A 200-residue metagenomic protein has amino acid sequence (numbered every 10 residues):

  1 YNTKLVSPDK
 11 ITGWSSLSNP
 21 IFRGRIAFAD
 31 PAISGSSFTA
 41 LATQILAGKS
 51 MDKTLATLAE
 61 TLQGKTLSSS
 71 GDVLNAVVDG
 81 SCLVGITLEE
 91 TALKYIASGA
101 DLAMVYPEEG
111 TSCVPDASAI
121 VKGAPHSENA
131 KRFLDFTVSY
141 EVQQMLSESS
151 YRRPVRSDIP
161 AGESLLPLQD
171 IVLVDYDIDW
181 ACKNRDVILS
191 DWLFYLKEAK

Functional and structural regions predicted by a protein language model:
Y1-L5, I45, V114-H126, M145-L146: A bilobed periplasmic-binding-protein/Venus flytrap-type ligand-binding module shared by bacterial periplasmic
Y1-S81: Extracytoplasmic ligand-binding site segments that recognize negatively charged/polar headgroups
I21-A29, I33, F136-P160: Periplasmic-binding protein-like
R25-A29, V84-T87, A103-Y106: Structural recognition of the beta-strand scaffold that forms the well-ordered cores of secreted hydrolase catalytic
T54, L88, D116, P125-T137 (+1 more regions): Short amphipathic alpha-helical coupling segments at ligand-binding clamshell hinges and other catalytic/signaling
A56-A59, T66-L67, S98-K122, D170: Periplasmic-binding protein-like
L83-D101, S150: A ligand-binding cleft/hinge motif common to bilobed small-molecule-binding domains
Q143-K200: C-terminal capping/gating helix-and-loop segments adjacent to ligand/active sites or protein-protein/ligand interfaces
